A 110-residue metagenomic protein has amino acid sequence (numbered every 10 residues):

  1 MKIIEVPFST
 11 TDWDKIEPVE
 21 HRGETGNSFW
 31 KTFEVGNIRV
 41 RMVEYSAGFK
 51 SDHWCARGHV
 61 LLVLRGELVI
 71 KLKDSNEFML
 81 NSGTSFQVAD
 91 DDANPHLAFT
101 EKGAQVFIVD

Functional and structural regions predicted by a protein language model:
M1-R41: A short, N-terminal "cap"/entry segment at the start of jelly-roll beta-barrel domains of the cupin/DSBH fold
G36-C55, A89-D92: Conserved short histidine dyad/triad with adjacent acidic residue
Y45, W54-I70: Short, conserved beta-strand element in jelly-roll/cupin
K50-C55, L72, L97-F99: Short histidine-centered beta-strand/loop micro-motifs that create catalytic or ligand/metal-coordination sites
D74-D91: Short acidic-glycine-tyrosine-enriched beta hairpin
F86-D91, H96-L97, E101-D110: A short hydrophobic beta-strand segment most commonly corresponding to one strand of the jelly-roll/cupin
